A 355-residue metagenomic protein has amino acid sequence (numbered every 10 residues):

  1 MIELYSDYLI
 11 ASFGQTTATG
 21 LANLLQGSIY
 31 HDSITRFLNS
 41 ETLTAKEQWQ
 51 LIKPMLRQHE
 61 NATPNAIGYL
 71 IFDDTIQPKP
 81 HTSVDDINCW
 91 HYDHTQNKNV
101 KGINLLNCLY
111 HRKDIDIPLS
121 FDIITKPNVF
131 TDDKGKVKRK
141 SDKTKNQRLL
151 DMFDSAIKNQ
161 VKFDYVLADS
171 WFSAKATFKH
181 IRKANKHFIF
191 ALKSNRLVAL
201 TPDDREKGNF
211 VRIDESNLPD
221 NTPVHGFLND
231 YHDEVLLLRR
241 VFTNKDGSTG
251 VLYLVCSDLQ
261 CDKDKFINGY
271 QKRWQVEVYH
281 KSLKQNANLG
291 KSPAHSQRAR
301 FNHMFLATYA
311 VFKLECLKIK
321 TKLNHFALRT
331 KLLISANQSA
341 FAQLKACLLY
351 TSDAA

Functional and structural regions predicted by a protein language model:
M1-A45, L51: Gly/serine-rich nucleotide phosphate-binding loop at the start of the catalytic core of nucleotide/ADP-ribose-handling
Y8, N39-L119: Active-site-proximal, Lys/Arg-enriched surface segment that forms a nucleic-acid-binding/basic interface patch
L21, A66-P80, C108, V166-S173 (+4 more regions): Short, conserved catalytic/metal-binding motifs centered on acidic residues
D32-R36, H94-F163, S248-L252: Electropositive, glycine- and tryptophan-enriched low-complexity nucleic-acid-binding patches
F72, I76, K263-A294: Short amphipathic alpha-helical "interface-anchor" segments enriched in bulky aromatics
N99, L289-A342: Basic, amphipathic alpha-helical segments enriched in Lys/Arg and hydrophobic/aromatic residues
D132-K245, T321, H325-T330, I334-S335: An internal, acidic/charged active-site-proximal segment that coordinates divalent cations and/or engages
Y350-A355: Conserved small/polar residues in nucleotide/adenosyl-binding loops
